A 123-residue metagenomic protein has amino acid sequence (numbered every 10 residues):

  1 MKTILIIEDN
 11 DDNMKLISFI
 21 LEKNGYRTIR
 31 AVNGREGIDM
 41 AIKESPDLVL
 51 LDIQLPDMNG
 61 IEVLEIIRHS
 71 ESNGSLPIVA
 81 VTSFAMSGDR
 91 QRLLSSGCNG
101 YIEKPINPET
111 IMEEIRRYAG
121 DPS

Functional and structural regions predicted by a protein language model:
E8: Conserved acidic carboxylate
D12, N33-E36, N59-E62: Acidic catalytic/metal-coordinating carboxylates
M14, P56-N59, M86, K104-P105: The feature encodes the CheY-like receiver
K15-K23: Charged docking surfaces used in two-component/phosphorelay signaling
G25-V32, M40, I102: Short hydrophobic/Thr-rich beta-strand motif most characteristic of the beta2 strand and flanking loop of CheY-like
D39, I61-G74: Short amphipathic alpha-helix used as the core "switch/output" element in two-component signaling
D52, T82: Active-site residues of response regulator receiver
I106-I115: C-terminal output helix
